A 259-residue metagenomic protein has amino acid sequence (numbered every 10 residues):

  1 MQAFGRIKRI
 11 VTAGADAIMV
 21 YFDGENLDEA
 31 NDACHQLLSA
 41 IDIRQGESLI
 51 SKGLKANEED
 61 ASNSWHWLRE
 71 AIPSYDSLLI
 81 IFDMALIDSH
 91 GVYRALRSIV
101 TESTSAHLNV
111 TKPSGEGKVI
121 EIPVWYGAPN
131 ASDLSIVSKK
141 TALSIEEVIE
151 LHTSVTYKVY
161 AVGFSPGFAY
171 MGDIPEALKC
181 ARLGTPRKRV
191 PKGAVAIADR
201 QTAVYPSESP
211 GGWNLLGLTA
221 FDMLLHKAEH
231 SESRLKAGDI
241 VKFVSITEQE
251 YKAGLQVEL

Functional and structural regions predicted by a protein language model:
M1-V110, S114-L259: Glycine-rich active-site loops that engage anionic ligands at enzyme catalytic sites
